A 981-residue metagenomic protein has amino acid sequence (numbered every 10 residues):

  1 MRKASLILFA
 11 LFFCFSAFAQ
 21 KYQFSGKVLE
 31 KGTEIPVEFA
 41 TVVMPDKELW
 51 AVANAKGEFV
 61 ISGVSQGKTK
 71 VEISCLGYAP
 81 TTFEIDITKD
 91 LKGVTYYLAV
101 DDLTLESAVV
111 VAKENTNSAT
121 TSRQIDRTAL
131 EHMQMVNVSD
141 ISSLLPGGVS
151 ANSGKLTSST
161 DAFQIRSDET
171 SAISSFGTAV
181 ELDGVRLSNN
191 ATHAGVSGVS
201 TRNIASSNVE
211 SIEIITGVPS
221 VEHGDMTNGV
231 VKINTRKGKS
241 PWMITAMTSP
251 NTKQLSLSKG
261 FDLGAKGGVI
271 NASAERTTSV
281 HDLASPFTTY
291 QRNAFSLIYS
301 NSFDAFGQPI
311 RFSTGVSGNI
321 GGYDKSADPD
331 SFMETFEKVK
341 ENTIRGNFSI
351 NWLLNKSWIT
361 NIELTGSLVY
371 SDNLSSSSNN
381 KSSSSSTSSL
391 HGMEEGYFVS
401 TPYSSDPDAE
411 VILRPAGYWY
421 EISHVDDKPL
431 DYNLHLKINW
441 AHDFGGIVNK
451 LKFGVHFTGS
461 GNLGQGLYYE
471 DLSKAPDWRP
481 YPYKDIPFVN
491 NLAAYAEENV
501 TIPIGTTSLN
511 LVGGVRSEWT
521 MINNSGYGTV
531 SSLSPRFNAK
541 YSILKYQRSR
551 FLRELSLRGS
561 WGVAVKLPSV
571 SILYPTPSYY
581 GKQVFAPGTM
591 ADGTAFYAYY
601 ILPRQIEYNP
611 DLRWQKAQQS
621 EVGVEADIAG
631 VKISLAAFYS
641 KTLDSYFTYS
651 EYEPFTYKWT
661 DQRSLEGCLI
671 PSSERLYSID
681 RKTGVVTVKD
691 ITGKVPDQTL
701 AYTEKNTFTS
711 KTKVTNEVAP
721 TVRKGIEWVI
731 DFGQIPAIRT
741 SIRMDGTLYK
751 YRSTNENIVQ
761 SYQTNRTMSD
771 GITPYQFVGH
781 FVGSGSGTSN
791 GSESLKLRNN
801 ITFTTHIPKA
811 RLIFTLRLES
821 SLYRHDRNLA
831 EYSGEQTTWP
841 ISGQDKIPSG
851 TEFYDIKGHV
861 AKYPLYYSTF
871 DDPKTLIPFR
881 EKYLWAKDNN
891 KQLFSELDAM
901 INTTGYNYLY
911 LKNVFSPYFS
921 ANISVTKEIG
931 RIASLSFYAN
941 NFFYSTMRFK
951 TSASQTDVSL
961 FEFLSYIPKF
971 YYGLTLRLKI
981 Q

Functional and structural regions predicted by a protein language model:
Q23, T245-T278, S285-Y370: Transmembrane beta-barrel wall of Gram-negative outer-membrane proteins
K27-T33, A40-V43, S74-Y78, T88-H132: Short, acidic, small-residue-rich periplasmic hinge/interaction motif at the N-terminus of Gram-negative outer-membrane
G93-Y97, V138-I141, D161-Q164, E181 (+2 more regions): N-terminal periplasmic accessory domains that precede and gate Gram-negative outer-membrane beta-barrel machines
S139-R186: Extracytoplasmic beta-strand/coil segments of soluble accessory domains associated with Gram-negative outer-membrane
V185-I215: Short acidic/polar hinge/loop motifs at secondary-structure boundaries that mediate gating or recognition
F303-I320, V339-G526: Face-selective signature of the C-terminal outer-membrane beta-barrel domain
I504-L509, T660-S842: Gram-negative outer-membrane beta-barrel transporters
V565, T642-D644, T648-S650, W659-T660 (+3 more regions): C-terminal beta-signal and adjacent terminal beta-strands/loops of Gram-negative outer-membrane beta-barrel proteins
